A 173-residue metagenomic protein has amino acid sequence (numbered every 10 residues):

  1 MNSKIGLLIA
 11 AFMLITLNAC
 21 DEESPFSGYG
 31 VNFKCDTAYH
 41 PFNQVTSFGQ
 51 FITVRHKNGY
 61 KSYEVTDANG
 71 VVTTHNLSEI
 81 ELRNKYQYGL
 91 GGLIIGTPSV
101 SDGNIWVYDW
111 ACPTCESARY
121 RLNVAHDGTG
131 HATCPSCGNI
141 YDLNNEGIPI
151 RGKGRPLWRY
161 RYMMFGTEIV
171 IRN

Functional and structural regions predicted by a protein language model:
M1-C20: Sec-dependent bacterial lipoprotein signal peptides
L7, P98-S99, P149: A general structural-boundary detector
M13, I105, D127-G130: Residue-level signal for mature regions of secreted extracellular proteins and peptides
N18, W110, A132-P135: Extracellular secreted precursors and ectodomains with disulfide-bonded cysteine-rich loops/domains
E23-V124, W158-N173: N-terminal pre-ligand scaffold of iron-sulfur
P98-V100, T133-S136: A short, hydrophobic secondary-structure junction motif
C115, C137-N139: Short Cys/His-rich metal-coordination motifs, predominantly Zn2+-binding knuckles/fingers
D127-A132, Y141-R172: Polybasic, low-complexity binding patches
